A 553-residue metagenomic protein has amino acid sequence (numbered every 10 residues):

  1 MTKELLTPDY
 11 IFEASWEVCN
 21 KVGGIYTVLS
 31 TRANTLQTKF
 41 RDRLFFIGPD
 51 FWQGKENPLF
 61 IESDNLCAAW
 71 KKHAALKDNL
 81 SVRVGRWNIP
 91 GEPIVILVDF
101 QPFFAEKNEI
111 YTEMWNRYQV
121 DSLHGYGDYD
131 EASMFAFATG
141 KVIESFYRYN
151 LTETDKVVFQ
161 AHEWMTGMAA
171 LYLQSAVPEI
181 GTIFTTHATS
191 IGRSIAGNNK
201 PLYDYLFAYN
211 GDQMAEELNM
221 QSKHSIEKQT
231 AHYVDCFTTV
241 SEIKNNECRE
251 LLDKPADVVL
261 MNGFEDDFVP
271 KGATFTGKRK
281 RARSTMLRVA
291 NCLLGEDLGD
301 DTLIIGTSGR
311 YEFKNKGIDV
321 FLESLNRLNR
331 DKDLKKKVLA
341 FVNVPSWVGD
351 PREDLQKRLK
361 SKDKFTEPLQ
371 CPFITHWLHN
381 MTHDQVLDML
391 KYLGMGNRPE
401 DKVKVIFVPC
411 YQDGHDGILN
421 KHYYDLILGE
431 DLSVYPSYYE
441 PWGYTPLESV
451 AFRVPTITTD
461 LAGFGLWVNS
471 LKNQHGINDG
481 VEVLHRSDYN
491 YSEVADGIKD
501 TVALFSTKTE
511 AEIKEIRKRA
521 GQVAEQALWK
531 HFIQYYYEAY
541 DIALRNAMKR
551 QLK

Functional and structural regions predicted by a protein language model:
M1-K553: Catalytic cores of nucleotide-sugar-dependent glycosyltransferases that transfer UDP/GDP/TDP-activated
